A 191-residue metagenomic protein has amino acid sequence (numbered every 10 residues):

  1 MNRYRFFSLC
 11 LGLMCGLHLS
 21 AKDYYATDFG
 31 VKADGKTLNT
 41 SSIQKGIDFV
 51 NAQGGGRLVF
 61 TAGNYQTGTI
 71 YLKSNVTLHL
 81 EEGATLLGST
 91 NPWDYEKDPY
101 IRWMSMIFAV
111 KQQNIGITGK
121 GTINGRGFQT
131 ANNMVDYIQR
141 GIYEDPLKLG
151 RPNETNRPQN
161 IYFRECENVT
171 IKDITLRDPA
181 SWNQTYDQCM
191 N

Functional and structural regions predicted by a protein language model:
M1-Y24: Bacterial Sec-dependent N-terminal signal peptides
S20-N191: Extracellular/periplasmic carbohydrate-active domains that bind, remodel, or depolymerize complex polysaccharides
